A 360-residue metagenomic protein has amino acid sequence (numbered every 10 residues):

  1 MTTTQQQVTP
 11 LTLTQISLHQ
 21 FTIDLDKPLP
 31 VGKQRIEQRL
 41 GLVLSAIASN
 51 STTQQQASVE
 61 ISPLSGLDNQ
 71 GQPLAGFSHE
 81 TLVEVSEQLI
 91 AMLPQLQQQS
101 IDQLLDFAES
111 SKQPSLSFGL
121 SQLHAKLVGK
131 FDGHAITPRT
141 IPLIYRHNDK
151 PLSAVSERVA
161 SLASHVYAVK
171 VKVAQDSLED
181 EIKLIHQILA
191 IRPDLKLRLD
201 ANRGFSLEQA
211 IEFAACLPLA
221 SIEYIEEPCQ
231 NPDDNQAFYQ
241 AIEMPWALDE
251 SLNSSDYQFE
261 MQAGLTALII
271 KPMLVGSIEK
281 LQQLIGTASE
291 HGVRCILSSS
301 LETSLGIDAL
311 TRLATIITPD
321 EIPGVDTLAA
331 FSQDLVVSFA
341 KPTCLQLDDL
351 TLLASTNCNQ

Functional and structural regions predicted by a protein language model:
T2-L197, G204, A215, V336-Q360: N-terminal capping/lid subdomain adjacent to the active-site entrance of alpha/beta enzymes
G41, L265, D320: Active-site lining segments that contact anionic ligands and/or coordinate catalytic metals
A48, P63-S65, L301-T303, T327-S332: Glycine-rich beta-alpha junction loops
A57-V59, I136-R146, Y167-V171, L197-A201 (+5 more regions): Hydrophobic faces of well-ordered beta-strands that scaffold small-molecule active sites in alpha/beta enzyme cores
D176-S300, S304-A314, F331-P342: Catalytic core of soluble alpha/beta enzymes
E321-T327, K341-Q346: C-terminal functional extensions of proteins
